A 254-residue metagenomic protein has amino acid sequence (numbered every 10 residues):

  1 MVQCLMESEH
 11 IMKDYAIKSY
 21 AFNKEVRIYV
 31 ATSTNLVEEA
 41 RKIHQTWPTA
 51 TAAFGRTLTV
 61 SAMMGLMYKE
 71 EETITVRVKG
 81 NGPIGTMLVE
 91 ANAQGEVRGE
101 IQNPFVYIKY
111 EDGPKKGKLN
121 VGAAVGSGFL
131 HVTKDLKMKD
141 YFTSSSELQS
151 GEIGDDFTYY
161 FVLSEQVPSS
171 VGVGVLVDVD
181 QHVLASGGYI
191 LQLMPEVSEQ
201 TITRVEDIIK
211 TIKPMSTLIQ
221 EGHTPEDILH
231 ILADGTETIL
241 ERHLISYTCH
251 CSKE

Functional and structural regions predicted by a protein language model:
L5-E241: Interaction interfaces in information-processing and related assembly proteins
L244-E254: Local cysteine-cluster metal-coordination motifs and their immediate loop/turn environment, predominantly Fe-S cluster
